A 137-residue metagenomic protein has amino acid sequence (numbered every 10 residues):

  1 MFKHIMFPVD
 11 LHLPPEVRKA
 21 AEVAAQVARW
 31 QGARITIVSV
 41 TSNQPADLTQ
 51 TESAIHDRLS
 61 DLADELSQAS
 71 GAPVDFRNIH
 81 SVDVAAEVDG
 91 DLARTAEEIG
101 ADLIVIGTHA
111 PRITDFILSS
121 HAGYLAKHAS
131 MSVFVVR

Functional and structural regions predicted by a protein language model:
F2-Q50, Q68-V74: Small/aliphatic-rich secondary-structure junction motif
A20-E22, S53-H56, D89-L92, L118-A122: Charged helix-capping and loop-helix junction motifs
S39, G107-H109, R137: Short secondary-structure boundary segments
Q68-I104, P111-R112: Structural beta-alpha unit
L103-H128: Glycine-rich, Arg-bearing micro-motifs that act as flexible, cationic patches
M131-R137: Short, flexible loop segments at boundaries between secondary-structure elements
